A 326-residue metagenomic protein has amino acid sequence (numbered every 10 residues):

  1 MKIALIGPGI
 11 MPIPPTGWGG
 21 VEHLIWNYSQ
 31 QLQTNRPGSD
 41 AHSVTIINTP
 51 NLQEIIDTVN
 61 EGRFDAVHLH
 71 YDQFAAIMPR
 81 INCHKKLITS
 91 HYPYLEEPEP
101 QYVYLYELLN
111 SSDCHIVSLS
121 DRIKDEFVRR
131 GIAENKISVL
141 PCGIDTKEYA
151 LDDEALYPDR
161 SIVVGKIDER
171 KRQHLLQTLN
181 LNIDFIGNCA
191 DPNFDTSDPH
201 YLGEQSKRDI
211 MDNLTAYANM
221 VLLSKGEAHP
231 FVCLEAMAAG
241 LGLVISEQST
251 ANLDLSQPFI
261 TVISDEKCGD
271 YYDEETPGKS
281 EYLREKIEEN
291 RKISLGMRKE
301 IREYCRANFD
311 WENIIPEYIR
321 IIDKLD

Functional and structural regions predicted by a protein language model:
L69-F74, S90: Short His-centered aromatic/hydrophobic patch
Y94-I116: Membrane-proximal helix-turn-helix segments that form the acceptor-binding/catalytic region of lipid-linked
P98-P100, V128-R129, K136, G143-D159: Acidic anion/phosphate-binding donor-loop and adjacent secondary structure in glycosyltransferase catalytic cores
R122-I123, L140-Y149, C189-D191: Short beta-strand->alpha-helix junction loop in the catalytic core of nucleotide-activated group-transfer enzymes
D153-K171, Q177-D184: Conserved donor-binding/catalytic core segment of Leloir-type glycosyltransferases
K225: Aromatic "clamp/platform" in nucleotide-sugar-dependent glycosyltransferases that forms part of the donor/acceptor
G242-S246, A251-N252: Short hydrophobic beta-strand element within catalytic cores of glycosyltransferases and related nucleotide-activated
Y271-D323: A charged, aromatic-enriched C-terminal amphipathic alpha-helix characteristic of glycosyltransferases across folds
